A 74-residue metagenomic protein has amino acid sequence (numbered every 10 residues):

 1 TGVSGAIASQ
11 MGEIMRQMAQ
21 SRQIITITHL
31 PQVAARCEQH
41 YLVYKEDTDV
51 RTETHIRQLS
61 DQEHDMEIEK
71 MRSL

Functional and structural regions predicted by a protein language model:
T1-V3: ABC ATPase nucleotide-binding domain "signature" loop
A6-L74: C-terminal lobe/lid and adjacent interdomain/linker elements of RecA-like ASCE P-loop ATPase modules
